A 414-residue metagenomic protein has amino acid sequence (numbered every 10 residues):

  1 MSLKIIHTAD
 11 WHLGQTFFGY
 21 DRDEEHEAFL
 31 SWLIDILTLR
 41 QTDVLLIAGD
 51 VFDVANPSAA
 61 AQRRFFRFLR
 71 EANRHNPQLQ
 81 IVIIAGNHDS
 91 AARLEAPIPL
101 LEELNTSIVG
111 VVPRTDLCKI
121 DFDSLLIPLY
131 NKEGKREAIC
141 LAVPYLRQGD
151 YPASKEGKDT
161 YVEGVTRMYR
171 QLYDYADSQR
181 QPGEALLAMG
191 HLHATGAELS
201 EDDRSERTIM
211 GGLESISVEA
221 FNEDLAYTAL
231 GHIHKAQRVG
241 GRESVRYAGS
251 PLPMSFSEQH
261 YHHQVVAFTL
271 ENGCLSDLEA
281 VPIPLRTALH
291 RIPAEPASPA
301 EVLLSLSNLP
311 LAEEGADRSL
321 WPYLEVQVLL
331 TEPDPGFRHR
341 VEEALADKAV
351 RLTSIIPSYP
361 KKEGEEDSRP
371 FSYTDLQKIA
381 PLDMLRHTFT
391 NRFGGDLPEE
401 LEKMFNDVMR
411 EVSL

Functional and structural regions predicted by a protein language model:
M1-R70, R74-Q78, D407, E411: N-terminal active-site segment of His-dependent metallophosphoesterases
T8-A9, L45-G49, Q80-N87, S107-V112 (+3 more regions): Active-site neighborhood of phospho(di)ester-bond hydrolases with catalytic His/Asp-centered motifs
H12, T42-A60, N76-A92, A194-G212: Active-site neighborhood of divalent metal-dependent phosphoester/pyrophosphate hydrolases
G14-Q15, D53-N56, A85-E95, R147-Y151 (+3 more regions): Active-site environment of divalent metal-dependent phosphoester hydrolases
F18, V51-F68, A85-L104, G110 (+2 more regions): Metal-dependent catalytic neighborhoods of phosphoester/phosphodiester hydrolases
L104-G211: Conserved catalytic scaffold of divalent metal-dependent phosphoesterases
A194-C274: Conserved beta-sheet core of the metallophosphoesterase superfamily
L270-L414: Accessory, non-catalytic peripheral segments of nucleic-acid enzymes
